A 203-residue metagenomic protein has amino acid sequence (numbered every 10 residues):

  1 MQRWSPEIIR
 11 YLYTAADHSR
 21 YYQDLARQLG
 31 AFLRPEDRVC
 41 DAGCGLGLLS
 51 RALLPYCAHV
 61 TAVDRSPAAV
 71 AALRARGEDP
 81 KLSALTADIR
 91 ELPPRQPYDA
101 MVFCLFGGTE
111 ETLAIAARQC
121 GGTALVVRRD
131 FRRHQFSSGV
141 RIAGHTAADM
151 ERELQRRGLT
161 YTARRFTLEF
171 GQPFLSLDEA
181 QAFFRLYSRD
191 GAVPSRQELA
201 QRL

Functional and structural regions predicted by a protein language model:
M1-L33: Conserved class I S-adenosyl-L-methionine
E36-G45: Conserved class I S-adenosyl-L-methionine
L46-T86: Class I SAM-dependent methyltransferase SAM/SAH-binding core
A87-E91: Conserved SAM/SAH-binding loop
Y98-T112: A short SAM/SAH-binding and catalytic strip from SAM-dependent methyltransferases
G121-H134: Conserved beta-strand signature within the Rossmann-like core of class I S-adenosyl-L-methionine
S138-T146: Acceptor-substrate binding/catalytic loop of class I
T146-L186: Substrate-binding/catalytic lobe of Class I Rossmann-like enzymes that use SAM or dcSAM, i.e., the mid-to-C-terminal
